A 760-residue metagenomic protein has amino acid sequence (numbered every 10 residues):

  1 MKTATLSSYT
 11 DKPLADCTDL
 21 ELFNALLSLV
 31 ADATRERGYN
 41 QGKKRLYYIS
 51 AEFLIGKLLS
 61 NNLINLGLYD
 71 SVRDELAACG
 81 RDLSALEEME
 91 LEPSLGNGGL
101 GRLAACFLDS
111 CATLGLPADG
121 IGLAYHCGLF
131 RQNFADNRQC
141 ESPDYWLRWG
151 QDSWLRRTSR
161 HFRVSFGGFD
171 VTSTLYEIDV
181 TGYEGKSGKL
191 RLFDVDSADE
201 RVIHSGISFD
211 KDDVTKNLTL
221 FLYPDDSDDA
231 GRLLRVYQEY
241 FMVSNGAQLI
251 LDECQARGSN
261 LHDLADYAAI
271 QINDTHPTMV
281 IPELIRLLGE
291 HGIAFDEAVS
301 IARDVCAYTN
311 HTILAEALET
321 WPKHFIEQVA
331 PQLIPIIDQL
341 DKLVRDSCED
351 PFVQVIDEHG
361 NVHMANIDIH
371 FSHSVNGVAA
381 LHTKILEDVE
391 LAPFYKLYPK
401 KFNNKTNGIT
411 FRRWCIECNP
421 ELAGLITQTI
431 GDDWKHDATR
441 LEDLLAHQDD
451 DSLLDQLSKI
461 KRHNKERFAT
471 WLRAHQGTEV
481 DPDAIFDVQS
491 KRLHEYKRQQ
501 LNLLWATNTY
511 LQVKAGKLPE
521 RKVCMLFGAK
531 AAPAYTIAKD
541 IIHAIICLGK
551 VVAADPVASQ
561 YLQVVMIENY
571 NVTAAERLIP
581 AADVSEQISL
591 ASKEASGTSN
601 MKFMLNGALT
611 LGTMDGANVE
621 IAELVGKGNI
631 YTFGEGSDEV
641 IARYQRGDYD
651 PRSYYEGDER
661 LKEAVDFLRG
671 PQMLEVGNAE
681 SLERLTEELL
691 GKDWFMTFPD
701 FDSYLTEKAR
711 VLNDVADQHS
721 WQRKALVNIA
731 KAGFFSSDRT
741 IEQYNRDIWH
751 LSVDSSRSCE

Functional and structural regions predicted by a protein language model:
M1-E760: A conserved ligand/cofactor-binding region detector
